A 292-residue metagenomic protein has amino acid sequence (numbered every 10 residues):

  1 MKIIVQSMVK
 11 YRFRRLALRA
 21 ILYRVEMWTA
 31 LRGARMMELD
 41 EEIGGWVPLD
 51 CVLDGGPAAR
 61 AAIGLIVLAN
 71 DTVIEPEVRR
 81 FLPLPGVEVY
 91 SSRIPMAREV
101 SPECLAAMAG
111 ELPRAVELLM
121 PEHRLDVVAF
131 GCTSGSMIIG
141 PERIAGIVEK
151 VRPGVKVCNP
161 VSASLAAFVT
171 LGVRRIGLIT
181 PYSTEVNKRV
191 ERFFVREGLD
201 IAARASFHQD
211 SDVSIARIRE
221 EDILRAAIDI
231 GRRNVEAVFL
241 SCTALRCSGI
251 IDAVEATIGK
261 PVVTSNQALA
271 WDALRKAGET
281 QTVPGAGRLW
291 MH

Functional and structural regions predicted by a protein language model:
I21-E26: Short, positively charged and aromatic/hydrophobic N-terminal segments
M37-A115, Y182-R219: N-terminal glycine-rich anion-binding loop in soluble enzyme alpha/beta folds
G110-E122, D222-V235: Short, well-structured alpha-helical segments in soluble
M120-G131, S136-V151: Glycine/small-residue-rich loop that forms an oxyanion/phosphate-binding "nest" at active or ligand-binding sites
L125-G131, G177-I179, V235-C242: Periplasmic-binding protein-like
A145-F168, A256-L269, A273: Short, acidic/small-residue loops that bind anionic groups at enzyme active sites
R225-E255, A270: Hydrophobic alpha-helical
T264-H292: C-terminal functional extensions of proteins
